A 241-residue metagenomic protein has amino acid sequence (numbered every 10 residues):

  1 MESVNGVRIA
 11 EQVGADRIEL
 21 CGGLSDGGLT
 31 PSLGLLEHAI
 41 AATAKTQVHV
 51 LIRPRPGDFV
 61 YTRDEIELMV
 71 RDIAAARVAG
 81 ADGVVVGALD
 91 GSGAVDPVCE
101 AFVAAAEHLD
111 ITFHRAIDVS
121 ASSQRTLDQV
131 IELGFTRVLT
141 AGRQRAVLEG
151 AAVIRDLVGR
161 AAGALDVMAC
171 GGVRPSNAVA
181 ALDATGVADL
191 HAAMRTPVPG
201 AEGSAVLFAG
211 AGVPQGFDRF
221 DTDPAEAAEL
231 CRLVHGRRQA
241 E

Functional and structural regions predicted by a protein language model:
M1, I18-L20, V48-I52, V84-V86 (+4 more regions): Hydrophobic faces of well-ordered beta-strands that scaffold small-molecule active sites in alpha/beta enzyme cores
M1, T30, R63, E67 (+4 more regions): Conserved phosphate-coordination/catalytic loops
M1-T30: N-terminal entry module detector
E2-V13, V60-A75, D118-L133, L157-A169 (+1 more regions): Catalytic cores of alpha/beta
V4-G6, L36-P97, E132: Active-site beta->alpha loop and helix N-cap motifs at the rims of alpha/beta catalytic domains
G28-P56, S92-A116, E149-P175, P214-Q239: Alpha-helix-loop-beta-strand connector modules within alpha/beta enzyme cores
G83-A94, I117-D118, S122-L157, M194-F217: Glycine/Thr-rich beta-alpha phosphate-binding loop at enzyme active sites
L182-E241: Long hydrophobic alpha-helical segments typical of transmembrane helices together with their membrane-interfacial
